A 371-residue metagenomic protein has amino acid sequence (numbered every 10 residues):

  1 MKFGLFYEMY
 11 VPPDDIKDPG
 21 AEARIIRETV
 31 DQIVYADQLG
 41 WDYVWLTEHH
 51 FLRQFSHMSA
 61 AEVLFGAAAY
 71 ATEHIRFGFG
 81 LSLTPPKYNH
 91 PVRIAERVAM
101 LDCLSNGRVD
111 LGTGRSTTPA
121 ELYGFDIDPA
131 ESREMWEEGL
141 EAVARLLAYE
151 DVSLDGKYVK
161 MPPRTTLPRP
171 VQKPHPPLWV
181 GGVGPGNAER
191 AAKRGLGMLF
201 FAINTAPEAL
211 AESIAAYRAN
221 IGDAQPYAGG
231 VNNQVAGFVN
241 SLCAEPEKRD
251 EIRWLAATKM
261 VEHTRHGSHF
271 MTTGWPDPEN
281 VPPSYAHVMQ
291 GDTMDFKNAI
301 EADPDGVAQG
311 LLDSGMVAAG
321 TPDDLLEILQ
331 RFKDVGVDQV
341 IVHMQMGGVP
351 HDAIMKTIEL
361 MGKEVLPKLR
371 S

Functional and structural regions predicted by a protein language model:
M1-G78, P174-P176: N-terminal beta1-alpha1-beta2 module of alpha/beta enzyme domains
K2-E22, L83-L154, Y158, G197-F200 (+5 more regions): Flexible, glycine-rich active-site loops centered on histidine and acidic residues that chelate a metal or position
F3, A36, G40, E48 (+10 more regions): Conserved, mostly hydrophobic/aromatic
F3-Y7, V44-L46, F77-L81, V109-T113 (+4 more regions): Hydrophobic faces of well-ordered beta-strands that scaffold small-molecule active sites in alpha/beta enzyme cores
Y7-M9, R133-T166, E208-D334: An alpha-helical appendage that flanks or caps ligand/catalytic pockets
P13-I26, L81-V92, Q172-G182, N240-A244 (+1 more regions): Active-site mouth loops of central-metabolism enzymes
D37-Q38, F65-H74, V98, D102-V109 (+3 more regions): Acidic (Asp/Glu)-rich catalytic clusters
Y43-L64, A68, L83-P85, T117 (+4 more regions): Glycine-rich, proline-tolerant flexible connector loops at the mouths of alpha/beta enzymes
